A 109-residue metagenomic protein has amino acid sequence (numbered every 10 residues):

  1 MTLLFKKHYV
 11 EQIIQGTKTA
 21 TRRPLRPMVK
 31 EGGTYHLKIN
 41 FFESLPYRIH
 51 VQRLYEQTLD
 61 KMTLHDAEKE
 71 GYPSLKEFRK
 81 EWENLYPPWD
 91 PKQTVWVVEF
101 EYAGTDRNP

Functional and structural regions predicted by a protein language model:
M1-P109: Structured alpha/beta reader/binder surfaces that contact nucleic acids or chromatin modification marks
